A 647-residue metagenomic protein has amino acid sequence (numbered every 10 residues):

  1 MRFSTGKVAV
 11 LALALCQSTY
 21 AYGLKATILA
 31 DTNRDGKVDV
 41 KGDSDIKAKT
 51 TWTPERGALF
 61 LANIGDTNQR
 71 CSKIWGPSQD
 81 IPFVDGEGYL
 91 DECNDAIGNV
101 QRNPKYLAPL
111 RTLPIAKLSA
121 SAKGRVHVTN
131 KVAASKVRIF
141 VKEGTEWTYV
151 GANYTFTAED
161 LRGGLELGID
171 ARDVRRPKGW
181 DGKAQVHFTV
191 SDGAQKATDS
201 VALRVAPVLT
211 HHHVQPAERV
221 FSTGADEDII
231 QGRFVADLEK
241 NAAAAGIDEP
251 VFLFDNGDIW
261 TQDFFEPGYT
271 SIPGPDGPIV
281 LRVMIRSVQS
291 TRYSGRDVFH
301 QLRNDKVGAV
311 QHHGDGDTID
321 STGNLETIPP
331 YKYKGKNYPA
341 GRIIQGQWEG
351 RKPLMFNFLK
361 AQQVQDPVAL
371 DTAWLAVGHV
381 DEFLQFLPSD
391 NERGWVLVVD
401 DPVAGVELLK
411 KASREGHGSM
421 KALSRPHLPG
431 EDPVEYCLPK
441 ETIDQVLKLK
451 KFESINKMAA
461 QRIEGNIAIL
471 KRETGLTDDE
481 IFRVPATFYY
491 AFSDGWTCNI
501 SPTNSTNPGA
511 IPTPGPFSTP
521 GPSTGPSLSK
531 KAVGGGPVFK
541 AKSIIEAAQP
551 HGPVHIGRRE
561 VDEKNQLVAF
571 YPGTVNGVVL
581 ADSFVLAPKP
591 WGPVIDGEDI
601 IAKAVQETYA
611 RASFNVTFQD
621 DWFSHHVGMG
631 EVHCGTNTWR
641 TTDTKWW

Functional and structural regions predicted by a protein language model:
M1-A21: Fungal secretory targeting signals
Y20-W647: Histidine/cysteine-enriched polar flanking segments
